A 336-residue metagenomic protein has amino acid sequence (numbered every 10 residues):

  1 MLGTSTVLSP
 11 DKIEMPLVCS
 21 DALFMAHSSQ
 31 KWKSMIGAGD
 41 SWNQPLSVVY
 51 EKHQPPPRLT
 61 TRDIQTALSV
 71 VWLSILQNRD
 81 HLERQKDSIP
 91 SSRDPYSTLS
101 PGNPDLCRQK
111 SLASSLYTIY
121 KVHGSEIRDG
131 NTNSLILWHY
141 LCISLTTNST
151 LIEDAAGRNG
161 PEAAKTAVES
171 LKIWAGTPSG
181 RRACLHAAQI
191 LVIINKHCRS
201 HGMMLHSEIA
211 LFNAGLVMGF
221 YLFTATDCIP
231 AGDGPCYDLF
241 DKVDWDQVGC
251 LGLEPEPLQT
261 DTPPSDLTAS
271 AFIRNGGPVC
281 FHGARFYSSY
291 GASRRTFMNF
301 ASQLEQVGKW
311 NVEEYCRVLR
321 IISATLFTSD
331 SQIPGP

Functional and structural regions predicted by a protein language model:
M1-A26: Acidic/serine-rich, low-complexity amphipathic helices located in mid- to C-terminal regulatory regions
V7, W32-K33, V49-Q54: Leucine-rich repeat
S20, T177, E313: Residue-level signal for threonine
D21-H27, R84-I89: Eukaryotic alpha-helical scaffold "rod" segments
A22-M25, Q30-G37, S41-N43: C-terminal or late-domain output modules
K31, S41, A67, S111 (+3 more regions): Exposed alpha-helical structural elements
I36, T262-P336: Intrinsically disordered, low-complexity regulatory regions with latent secondary structure
A38-P278: Long, amphipathic alpha-helical regulatory blocks in the mid-to-C-terminal portion of eukaryotic proteins
